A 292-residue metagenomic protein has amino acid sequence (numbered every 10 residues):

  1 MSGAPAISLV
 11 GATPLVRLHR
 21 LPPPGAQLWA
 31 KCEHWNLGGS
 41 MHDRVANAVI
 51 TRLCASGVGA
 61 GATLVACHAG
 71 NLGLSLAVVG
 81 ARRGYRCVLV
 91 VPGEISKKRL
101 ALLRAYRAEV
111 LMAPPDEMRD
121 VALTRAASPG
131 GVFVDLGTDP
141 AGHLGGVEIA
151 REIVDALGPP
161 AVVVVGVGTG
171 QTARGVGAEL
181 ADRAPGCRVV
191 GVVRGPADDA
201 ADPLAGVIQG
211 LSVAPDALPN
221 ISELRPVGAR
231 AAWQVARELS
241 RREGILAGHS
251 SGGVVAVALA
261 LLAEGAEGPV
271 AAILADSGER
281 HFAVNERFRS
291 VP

Functional and structural regions predicted by a protein language model:
M1-P292: PLP-dependent amino-acid enzyme catalytic core
